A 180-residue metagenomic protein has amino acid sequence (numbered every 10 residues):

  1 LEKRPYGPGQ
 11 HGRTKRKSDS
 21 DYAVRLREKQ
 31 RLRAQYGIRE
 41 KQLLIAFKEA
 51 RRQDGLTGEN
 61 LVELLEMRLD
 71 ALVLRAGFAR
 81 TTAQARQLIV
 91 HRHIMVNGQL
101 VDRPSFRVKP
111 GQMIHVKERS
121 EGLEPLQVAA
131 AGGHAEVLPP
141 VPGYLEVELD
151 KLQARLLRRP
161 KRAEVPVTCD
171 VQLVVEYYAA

Functional and structural regions predicted by a protein language model:
L1-A76, R103-A180: Ferredoxin-like alpha/beta domains used as RNA- or RNAP-binding modules
R75, A79-Q84: Internal active-site segments that recognize and position negatively charged phosphoryl groups and nucleotide moieties
T82, L88-I89, V108: Short, well-ordered loop/turn sites that connect or cap secondary structure elements
R92-V96, L100-D102: Glycine- and Gly-Pro-enriched alpha-helical subdomains that act as flexible, kink-prone "lid/hinge" or packing modules
